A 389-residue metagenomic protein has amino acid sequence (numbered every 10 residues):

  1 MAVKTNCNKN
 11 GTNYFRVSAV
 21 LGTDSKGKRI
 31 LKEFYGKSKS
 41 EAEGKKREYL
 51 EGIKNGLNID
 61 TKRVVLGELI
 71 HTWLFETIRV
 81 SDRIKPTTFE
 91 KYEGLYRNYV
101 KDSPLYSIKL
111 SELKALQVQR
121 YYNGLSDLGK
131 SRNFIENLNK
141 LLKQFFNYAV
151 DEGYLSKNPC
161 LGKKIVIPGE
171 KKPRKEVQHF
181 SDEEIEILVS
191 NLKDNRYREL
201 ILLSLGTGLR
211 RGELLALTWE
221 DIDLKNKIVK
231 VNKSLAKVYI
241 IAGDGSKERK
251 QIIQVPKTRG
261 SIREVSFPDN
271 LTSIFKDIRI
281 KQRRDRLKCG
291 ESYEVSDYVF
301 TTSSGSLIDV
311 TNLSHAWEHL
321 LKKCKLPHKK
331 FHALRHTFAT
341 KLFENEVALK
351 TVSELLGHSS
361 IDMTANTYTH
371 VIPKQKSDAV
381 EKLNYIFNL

Functional and structural regions predicted by a protein language model:
K9-R16, V20-L116, I278-V295, P373: N-terminal DNA-binding module of tyrosine recombinases/phage integrases
F34, F75-Y154, L307-N312, P327-K330: N-terminal core-binding DNA-recognition domain of tyrosine site-specific recombinases/integrases
E136, D151, L155-W219, L224-K225 (+3 more regions): Basic, Lys/Arg- and aromatic-enriched nucleic-acid-binding interface segment
K171, L235, T337, L356-K382: Catalytic-site neighborhood detector that most strongly recognizes the C-terminal catalytic loop/helix of tyrosine
P173, I187, I240-S246, N345 (+1 more regions): DNA/chromatin major-groove-contacting recognition/catalytic segments
S190, D194-N195, T207, V265 (+3 more regions): Short, basic (Lys/Arg/His-rich) helix/loop patches that form interaction surfaces in the mid-to-C-terminal regions
A216-I222, S353-S359, T369: A short, basic/aromatic helix-end/turn motif that makes direct DNA contacts
N226, K233-I262, S266-L271, S304 (+1 more regions): C-terminal secondary-structure termini that scaffold catalytic or DNA-interacting sites
